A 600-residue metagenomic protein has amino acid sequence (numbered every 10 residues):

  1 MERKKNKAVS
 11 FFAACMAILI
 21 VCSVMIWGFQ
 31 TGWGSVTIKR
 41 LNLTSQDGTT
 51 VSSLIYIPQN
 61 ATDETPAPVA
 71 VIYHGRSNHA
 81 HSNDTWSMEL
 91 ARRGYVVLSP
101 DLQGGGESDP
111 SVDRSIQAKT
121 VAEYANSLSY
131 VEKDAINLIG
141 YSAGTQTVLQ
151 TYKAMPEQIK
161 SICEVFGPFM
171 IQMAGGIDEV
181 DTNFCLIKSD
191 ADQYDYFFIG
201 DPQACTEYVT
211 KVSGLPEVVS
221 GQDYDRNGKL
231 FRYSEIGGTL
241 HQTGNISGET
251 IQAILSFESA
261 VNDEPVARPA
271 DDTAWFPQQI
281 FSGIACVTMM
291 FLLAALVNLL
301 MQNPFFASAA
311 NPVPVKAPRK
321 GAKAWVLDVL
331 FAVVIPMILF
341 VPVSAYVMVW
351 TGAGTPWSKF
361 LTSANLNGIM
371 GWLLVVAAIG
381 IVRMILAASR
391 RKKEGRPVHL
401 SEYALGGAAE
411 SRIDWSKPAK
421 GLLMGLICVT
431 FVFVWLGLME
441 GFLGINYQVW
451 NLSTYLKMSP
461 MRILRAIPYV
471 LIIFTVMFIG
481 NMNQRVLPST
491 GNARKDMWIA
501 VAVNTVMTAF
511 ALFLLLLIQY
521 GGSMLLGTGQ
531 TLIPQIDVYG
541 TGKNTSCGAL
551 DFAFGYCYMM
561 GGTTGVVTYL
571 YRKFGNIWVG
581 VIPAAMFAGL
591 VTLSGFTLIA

Functional and structural regions predicted by a protein language model:
M1-A8, K316-K323, S411-R412: Short, Lys/Arg-rich N-terminal segment immediately upstream of the first membrane anchor
R3-T44, S52-L54: An N-terminal hydrophobic leader/cap segment in hydrolases
V9-I18, A285-M289, F331, G371-V375: Hydrophobic H-region at the start of alpha-helical membrane spans
S23-G28, F291-L299, M337-A345: Alpha-helical transmembrane segments of multi-pass membrane proteins
W33-W275: Soluble extramembrane regions of membrane proteins in the secretory/endomembrane system
D272-C286: Juxtamembrane/start-of-transmembrane alpha-helix segments at the extracytoplasmic/lumenal side of membrane anchors
T288-F331: Juxtamembrane interface at the cytosolic side of transmembrane helices
L330-A600: Alpha-helical transmembrane segments of integral membrane proteins
